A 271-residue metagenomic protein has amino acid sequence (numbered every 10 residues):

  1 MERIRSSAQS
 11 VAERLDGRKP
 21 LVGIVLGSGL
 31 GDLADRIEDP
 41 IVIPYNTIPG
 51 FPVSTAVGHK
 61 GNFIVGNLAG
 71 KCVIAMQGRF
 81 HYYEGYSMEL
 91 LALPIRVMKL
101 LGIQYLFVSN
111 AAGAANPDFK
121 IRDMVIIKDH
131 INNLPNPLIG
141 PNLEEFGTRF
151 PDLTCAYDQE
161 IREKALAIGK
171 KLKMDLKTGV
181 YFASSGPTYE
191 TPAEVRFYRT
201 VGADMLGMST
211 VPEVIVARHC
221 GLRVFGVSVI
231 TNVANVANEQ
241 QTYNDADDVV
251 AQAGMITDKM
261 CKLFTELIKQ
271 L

Functional and structural regions predicted by a protein language model:
M1-L153: Metabolite-binding pocket within alpha/beta catalytic cores that recognizes anionic/polar moieties
S10, R14-G17, E160, K164-D175 (+1 more regions): Generic non-transmembrane alpha-helical segments
M98-G102, R199, R218: Non-catalytic positions within long, well-ordered alpha-helices that form the structural scaffold/packing of enzyme
Q104, D204, R223: Short acidic/polar active-site loop segments enriched in Thr and Asp
I131, P135-P187: Histidine/lysine/aspartate-rich catalytic loop segments that bind and position anionic ligands
A167-D204, F264, L271: Active-site/ligand-binding-proximal alpha/beta "capping" segment
M208-D247: Zn-dependent metallopeptidase/amidohydrolase metal-coordination segment
N235-L271: His/Asp/Glu-rich mid-to-C-terminal helical/loop segments that flank catalytic regions of hydrolases
